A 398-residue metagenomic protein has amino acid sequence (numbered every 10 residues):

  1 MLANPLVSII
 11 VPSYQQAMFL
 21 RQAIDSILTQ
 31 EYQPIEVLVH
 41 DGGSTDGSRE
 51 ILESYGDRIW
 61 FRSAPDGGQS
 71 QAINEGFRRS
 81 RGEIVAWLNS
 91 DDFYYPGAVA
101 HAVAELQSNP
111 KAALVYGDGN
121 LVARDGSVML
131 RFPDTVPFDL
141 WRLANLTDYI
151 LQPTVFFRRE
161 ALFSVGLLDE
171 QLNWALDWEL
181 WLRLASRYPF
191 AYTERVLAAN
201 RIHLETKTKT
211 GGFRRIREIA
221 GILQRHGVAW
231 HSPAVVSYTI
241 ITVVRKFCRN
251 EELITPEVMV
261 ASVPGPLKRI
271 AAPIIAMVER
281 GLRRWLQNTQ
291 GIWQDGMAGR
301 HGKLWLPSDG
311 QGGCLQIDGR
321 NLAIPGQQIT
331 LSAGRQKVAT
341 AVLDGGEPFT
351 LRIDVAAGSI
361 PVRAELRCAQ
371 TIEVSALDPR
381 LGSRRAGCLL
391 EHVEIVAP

Functional and structural regions predicted by a protein language model:
M1-R214: Nucleotide-sugar donor-binding/catalytic module of glycosyltransferases that assemble extracellular/cell-envelope
D25, R78, A220, Q224-V228 (+2 more regions): A short, amphipathic alpha-helical segment
R79, A102, P153-L162, W230-V244 (+2 more regions): Noncatalytic linker/hinge segments flanking ATPase motor cores
N145, W178-E179, S186-Q294, G299-Q311 (+1 more regions): C-terminal subregions of glycosyltransferases and related glycan-biosynthesis enzymes
V260-P398: Basic, ligand-binding patches in group-transfer machinery, especially extracytoplasmic/periplasmic segments
